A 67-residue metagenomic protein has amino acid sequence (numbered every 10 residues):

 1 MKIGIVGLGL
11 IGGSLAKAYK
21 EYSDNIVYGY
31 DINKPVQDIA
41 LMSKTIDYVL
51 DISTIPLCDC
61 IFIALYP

Functional and structural regions predicted by a protein language model:
M1-I52: NAD(P)+-binding Rossmann beta1-loop-alpha1 motif at the extreme N-terminus of oxidoreductases
I52-P67: Rossmann-like NAD(P)-binding element
